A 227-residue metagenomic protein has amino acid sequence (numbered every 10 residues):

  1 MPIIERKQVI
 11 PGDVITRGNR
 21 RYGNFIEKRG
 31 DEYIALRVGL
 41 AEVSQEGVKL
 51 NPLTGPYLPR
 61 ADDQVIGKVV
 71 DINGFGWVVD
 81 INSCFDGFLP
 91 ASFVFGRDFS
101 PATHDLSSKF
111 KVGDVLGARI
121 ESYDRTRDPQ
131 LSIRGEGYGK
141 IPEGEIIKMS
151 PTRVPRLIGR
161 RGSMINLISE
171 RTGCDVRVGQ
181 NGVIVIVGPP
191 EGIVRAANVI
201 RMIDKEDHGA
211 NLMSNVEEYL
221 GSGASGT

Functional and structural regions predicted by a protein language model:
M1-G117, E121-T227: Single-stranded RNA-binding regions, centering on S1/OB-family and related RNA-binding modules
